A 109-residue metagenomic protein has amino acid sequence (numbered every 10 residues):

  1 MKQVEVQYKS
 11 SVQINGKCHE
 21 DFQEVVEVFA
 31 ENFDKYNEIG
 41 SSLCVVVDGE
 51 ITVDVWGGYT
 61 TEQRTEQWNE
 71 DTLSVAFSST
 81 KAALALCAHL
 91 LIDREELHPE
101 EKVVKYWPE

Functional and structural regions predicted by a protein language model:
K2-I14: Short, contiguous pre-domain boundary segments
S10-V12, E66-E70: A short, mixed-charge helix-start or loop-turn motif at secondary-structure junctions
I14, H19-D34: Short, basic/aromatic recognition patches
A30-E66, E96-E101: A short, well-structured edge-of-sheet supersecondary motif
E70, S78, D93-E109: Active-site helix/loop module of the DD-peptidase/beta-lactamase fold, centered on the serine-lysine SxxK catalytic
L73: Conserved catalytic loop/helix region of short-chain dehydrogenase/reductase
K81: Short, conserved phosphate/pyrophosphate- and ester-handling motifs at nucleotide-, phospho-/glycolipid
